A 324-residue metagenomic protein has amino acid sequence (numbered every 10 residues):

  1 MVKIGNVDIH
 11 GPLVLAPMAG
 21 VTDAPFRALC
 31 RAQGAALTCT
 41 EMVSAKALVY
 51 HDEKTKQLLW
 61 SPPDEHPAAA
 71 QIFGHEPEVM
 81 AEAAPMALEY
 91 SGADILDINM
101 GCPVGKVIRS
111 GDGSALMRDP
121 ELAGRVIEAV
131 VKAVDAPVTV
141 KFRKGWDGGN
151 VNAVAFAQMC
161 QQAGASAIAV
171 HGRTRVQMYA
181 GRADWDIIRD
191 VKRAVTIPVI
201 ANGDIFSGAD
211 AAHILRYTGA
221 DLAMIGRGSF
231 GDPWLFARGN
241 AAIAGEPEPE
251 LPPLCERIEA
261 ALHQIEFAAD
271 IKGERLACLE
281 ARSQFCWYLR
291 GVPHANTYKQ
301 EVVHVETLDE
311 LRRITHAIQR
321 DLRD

Functional and structural regions predicted by a protein language model:
M1, I9, L13, A19 (+7 more regions): Alpha/beta catalytic cores of nucleotide-metabolism and tRNA/nucleoside-modifying enzymes
M1-K3, M18-D94: Glycine-rich, positively charged N-terminal anion/phosphate-binding segment
V2-V14, K46-P67, C102-D112, I127 (+2 more regions): N-terminal small/glycine-rich loop or linker at the start of catalytic domains across soluble metabolic enzymes
L13-P17, T38-T40, A68-I72, L96 (+4 more regions): Hydrophobic faces of well-ordered beta-strands that scaffold small-molecule active sites in alpha/beta enzyme cores
M18-G20, V43-A45, F73-H75, G101-P103 (+4 more regions): Active-site beta-loop-alpha junctions enriched in small/polar residues
A81-D112, P120-I197, H213: Alpha/beta enzyme core
D119-L122, V126, A260-A261, A281: Hydrophobic alpha-helical membrane-association signature
